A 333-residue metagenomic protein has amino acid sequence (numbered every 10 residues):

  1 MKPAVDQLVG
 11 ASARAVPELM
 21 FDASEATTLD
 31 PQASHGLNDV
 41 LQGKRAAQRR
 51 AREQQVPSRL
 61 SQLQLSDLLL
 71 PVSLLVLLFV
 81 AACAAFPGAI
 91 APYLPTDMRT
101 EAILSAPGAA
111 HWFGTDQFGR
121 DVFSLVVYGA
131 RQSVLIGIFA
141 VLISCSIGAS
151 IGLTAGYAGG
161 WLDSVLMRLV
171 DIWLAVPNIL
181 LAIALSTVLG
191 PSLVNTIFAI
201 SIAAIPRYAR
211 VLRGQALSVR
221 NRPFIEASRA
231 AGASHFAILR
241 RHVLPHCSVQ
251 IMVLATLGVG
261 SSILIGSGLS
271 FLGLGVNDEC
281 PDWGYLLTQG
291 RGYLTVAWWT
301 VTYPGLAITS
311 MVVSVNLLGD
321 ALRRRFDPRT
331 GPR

Functional and structural regions predicted by a protein language model:
M1-C145, A149, L153-T154, W161 (+7 more regions): Gly/Trp-centered helix-boundary motif
V76-V80, S144, V170, S186 (+3 more regions): Transmembrane alpha-helical core residues of multi-pass small-molecule transporters, especially secondary transporters
L78, I147-I151, L181, V194 (+7 more regions): Hydrophobic/aromatic residues in alpha-helical transmembrane segments
V80-A84, S186-T187, I200-P206, L257 (+1 more regions): Alpha-helical transmembrane segments of multi-pass membrane proteins
W112, D116, G148, G156-R222 (+2 more regions): Generic hydrophobic transmembrane alpha-helix motif, especially the helices
V122-G129, V134, L169, V176 (+8 more regions): Short hydrophobic alpha-helical segments within the ABC transporter permease transmembrane module
T154-A155, L185, L212, I225 (+3 more regions): Hydrophobic alpha-helical interface/terminus motif in multipass membrane transporters
